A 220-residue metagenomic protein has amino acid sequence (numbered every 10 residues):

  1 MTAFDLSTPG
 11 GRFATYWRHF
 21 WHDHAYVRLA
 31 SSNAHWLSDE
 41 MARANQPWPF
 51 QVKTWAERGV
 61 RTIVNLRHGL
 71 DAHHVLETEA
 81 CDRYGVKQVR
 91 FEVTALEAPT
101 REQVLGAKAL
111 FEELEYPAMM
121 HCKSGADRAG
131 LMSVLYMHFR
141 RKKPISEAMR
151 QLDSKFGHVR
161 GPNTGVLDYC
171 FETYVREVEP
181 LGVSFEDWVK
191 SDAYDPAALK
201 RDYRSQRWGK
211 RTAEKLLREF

Functional and structural regions predicted by a protein language model:
M1-A118, L131-F220: Cys-dependent protein tyrosine phosphatase-like superfamily
C122: Short cysteine clusters
G125: Substrate/cofactor-recognition hotspot
R128: Active-site adenylate/phosphate-handling loop in enzymes that bind or generate adenylated species
